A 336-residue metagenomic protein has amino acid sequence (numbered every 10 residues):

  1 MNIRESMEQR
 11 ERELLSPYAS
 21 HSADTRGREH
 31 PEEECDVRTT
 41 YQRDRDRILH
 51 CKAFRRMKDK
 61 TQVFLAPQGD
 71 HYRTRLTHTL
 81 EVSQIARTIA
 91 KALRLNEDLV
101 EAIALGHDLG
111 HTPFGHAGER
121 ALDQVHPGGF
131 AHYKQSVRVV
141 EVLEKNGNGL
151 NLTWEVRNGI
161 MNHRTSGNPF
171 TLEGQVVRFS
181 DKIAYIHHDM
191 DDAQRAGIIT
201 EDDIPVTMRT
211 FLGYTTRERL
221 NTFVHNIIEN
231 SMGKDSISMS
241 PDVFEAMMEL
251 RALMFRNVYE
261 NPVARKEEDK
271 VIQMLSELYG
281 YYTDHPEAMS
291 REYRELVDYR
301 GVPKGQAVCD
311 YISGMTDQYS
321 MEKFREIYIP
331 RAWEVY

Functional and structural regions predicted by a protein language model:
M1-R75, T79, S83-I89, N96-E97 (+1 more regions): Histidine-centered, transition-metal-coordinating active-site segments
L99, I103, D108-N146: A generic, well-ordered mixed alpha/beta core segment in the N-terminal half of proteins
